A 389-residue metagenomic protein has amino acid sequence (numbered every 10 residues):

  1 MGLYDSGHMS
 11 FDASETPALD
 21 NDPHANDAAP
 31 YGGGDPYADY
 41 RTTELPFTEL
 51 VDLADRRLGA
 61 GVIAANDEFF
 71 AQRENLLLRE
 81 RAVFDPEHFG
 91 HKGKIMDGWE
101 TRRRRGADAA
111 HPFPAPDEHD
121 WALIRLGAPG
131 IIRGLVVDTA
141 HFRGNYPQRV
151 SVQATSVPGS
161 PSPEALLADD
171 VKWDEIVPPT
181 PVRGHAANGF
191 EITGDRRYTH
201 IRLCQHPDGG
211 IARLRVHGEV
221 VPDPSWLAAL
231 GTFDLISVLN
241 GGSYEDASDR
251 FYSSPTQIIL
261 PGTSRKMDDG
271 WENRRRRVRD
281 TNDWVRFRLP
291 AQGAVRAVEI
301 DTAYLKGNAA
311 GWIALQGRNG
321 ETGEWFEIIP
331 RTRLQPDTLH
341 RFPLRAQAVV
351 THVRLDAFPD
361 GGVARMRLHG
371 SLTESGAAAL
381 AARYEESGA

Functional and structural regions predicted by a protein language model:
G2-W121, E219-P290, K306-N308, L372 (+1 more regions): Disordered, acidic Ser/Thr/Pro-rich linker "stalks" and the adjacent N-terminal cap of the next globular domain
P129, W173-G210, N282-W284, L289 (+2 more regions): Beta-sandwich interaction modules
I131-H141, L203, A294-Y304, L355: A short beta-strand element within beta-rich, extracytoplasmic domains of secreted/secretory-pathway proteins
D138, Q153-V157, H217, D301 (+2 more regions): Predominantly extracellular/luminal cell-surface or secreted proteins
N145-V157, N308-G320: Short, surface-exposed beta-strand/strand-loop-strand elements in extracellular ectodomains
P147-R149, I211, V295-A297, A310-W312 (+2 more regions): Exposed beta-strand and adjacent loop surfaces of beta-rich binding modules that mediate intermolecular recognition
P158-D174, A228-F233, E321-F326: Acidic Ser/Thr/Pro-rich low-complexity disordered segments that often serve as glycosylated linkers/stalks around
G209-V220, G361-A381: Edge beta-strands of jelly-roll/beta-sandwich modules across compartments, strongly enriched in secreted/luminal
